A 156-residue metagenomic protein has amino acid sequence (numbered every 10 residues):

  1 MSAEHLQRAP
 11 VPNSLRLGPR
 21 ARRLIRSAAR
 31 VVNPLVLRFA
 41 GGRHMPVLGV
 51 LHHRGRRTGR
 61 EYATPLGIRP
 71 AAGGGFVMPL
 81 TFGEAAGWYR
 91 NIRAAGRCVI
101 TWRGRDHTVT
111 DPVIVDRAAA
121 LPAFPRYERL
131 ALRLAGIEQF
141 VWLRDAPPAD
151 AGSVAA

Functional and structural regions predicted by a protein language model:
S2-E4, A149, A155-A156: Conserved, structured C-terminal
A3-L48, R126-E138: Alpha-helical membrane-targeting segments
L6, Y62-L66, C98: Membrane-targeting and insertion segments and their boundary/processing signals
L37-G42, R54-R56, V77-M78, A85-G87 (+1 more regions): Intrinsically disordered, low-complexity segments enriched in polar/charged residues with Gly/Pro, especially when
P46-T81: Short beta-strand segments
G75, F82-P147: Short, structured beta-strand-loop surface elements
A135, V154-A155: Polar low-complexity intrinsically disordered regions
W142, G152-S153: Terminal leader/tail segments of proteins
